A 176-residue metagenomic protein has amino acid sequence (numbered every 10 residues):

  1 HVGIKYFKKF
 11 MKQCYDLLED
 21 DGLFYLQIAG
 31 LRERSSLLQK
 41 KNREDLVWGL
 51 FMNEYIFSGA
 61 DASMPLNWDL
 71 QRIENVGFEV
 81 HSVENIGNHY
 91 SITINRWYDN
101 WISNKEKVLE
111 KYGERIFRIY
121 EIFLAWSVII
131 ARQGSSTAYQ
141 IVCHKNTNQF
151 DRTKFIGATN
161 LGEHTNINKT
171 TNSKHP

Functional and structural regions predicted by a protein language model:
H1-Y6: A short SAM/SAH-binding and catalytic strip from SAM-dependent methyltransferases
K8-L23: A short glycine-rich, Lys/Arg-flanked "PGG" loop and its adjoining helix->strand segment in the class I
Q27: Alpha/beta-hydrolase-fold catalytic nucleophile elbow
G30-D151, N160-L161: Substrate-binding/catalytic lobe of Class I Rossmann-like enzymes that use SAM or dcSAM, i.e., the mid-to-C-terminal
I156-P176: Short, cationic low-complexity segments
